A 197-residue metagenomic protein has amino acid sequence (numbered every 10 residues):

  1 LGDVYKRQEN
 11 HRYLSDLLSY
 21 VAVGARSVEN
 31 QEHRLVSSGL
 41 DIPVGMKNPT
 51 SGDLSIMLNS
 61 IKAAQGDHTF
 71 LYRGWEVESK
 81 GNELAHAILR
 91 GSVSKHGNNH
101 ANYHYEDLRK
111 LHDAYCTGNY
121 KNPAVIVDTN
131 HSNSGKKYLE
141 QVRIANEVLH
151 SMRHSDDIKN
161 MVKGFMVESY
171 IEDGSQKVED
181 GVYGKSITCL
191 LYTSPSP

Functional and structural regions predicted by a protein language model:
L1-Q8, Y192-P197: Conserved small/polar residues in nucleotide/adenosyl-binding loops
D3-A114, H131-S132, K136-E147, S151 (+2 more regions): Active-site-facing alpha/beta catalytic cores
V44, N122-P123: Residue-level detector of short coil/turn "hinge" positions at structural boundaries
N119: Acidic (Asp/Glu)-rich catalytic clusters
P123-H131, P195: Short acidic catalytic loops
E179-T188: Acidic, Ser/Thr-rich peripheral helices and adjacent loops at domain boundaries
